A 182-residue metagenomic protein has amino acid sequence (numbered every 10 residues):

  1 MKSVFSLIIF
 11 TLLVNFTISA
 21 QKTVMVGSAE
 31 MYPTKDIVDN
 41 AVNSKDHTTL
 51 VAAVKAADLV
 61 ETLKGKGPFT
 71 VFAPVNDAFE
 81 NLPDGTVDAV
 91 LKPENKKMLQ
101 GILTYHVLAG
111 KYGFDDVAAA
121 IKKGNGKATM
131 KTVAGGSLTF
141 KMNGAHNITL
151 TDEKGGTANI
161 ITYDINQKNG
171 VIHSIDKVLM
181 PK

Functional and structural regions predicted by a protein language model:
M1-T23: Bacterial Sec-dependent N-terminal signal peptides
Q21-K182: Mature, structured domains of secreted/extracytosolic soluble proteins
